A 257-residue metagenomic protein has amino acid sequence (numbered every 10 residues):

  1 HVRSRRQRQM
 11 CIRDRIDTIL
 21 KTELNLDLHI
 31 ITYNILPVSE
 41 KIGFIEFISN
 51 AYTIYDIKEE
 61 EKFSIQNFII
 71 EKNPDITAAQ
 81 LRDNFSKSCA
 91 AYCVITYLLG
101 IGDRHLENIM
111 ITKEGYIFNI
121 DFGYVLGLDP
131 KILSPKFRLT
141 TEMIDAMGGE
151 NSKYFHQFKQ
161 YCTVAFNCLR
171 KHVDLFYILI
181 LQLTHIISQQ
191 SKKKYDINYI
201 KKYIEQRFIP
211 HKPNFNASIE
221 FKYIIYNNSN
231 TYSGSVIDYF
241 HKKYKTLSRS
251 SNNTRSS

Functional and structural regions predicted by a protein language model:
H1-R8, I12: Single conserved hydrophobic/aromatic residue that forms the stacking wall/gate of nucleotide- or nucleobase-binding
R5-R6, I42-F44, A51-Y55, I117-N119 (+1 more regions): Eukaryotic short linear interaction motifs
I12-I19, A51, F68-K72, S88-I95 (+2 more regions): Generic, well-ordered alpha-helical scaffold segments in large soluble proteins
I19-E23, I76-G102, I117: Conserved kinase catalytic-core helix
E23-I30: Alpha-helical repeat/alpha-solenoid scaffolds of the HEAT/ARM/MIF4G superfamily and closely related elongated all-alpha
I30-L81: Conserved structural core of kinase catalytic domains
I109-I111: Hydrophobic residue at the +6 position relative to the catalytic HRD Asp in the kinase catalytic loop
K113-S257: C-terminal catalytic region of ATP-dependent kinase domains
